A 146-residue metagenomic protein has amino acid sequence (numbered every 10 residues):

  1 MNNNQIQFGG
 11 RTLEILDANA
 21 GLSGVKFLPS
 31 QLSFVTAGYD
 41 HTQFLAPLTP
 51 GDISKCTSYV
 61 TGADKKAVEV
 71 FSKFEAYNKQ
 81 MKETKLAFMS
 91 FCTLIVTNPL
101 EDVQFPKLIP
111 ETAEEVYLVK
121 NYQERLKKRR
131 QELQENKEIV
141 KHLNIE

Functional and structural regions predicted by a protein language model:
M1-I15, L143-E146: A conserved, well-ordered hydrophobic junction motif at loop->secondary-structure transitions
N3-I6, A46-P47, T84: Short histidine-centered beta-strand/loop micro-motifs that create catalytic or ligand/metal-coordination sites
R11-Q31: Active-site helix/loop of acyl-thioester processing domains in fatty-acid/polyketide metabolism, spanning hotdog-fold
A18-A20, P47, S54: Domain-wide signal for the mature, well-folded portions of proteins, strongly enriched in nucleus-encoded organellar
T36-A46, D52: General structural concept
T49-I53, T61-E146: HotDog/MaoC-like acyl-thioester-processing domains
